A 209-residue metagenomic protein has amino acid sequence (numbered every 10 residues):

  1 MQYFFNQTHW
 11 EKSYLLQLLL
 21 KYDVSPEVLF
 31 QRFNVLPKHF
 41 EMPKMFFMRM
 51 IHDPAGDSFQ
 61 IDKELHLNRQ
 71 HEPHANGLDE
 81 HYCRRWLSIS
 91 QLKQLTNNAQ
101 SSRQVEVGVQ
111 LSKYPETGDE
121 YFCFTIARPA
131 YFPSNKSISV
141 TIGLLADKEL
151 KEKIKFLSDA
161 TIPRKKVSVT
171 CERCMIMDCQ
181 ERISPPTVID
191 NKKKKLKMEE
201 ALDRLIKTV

Functional and structural regions predicted by a protein language model:
M1-V209: Active-site hotspot residues in diverse enzymes, especially metal/ion-binding acidic/histidine motifs
